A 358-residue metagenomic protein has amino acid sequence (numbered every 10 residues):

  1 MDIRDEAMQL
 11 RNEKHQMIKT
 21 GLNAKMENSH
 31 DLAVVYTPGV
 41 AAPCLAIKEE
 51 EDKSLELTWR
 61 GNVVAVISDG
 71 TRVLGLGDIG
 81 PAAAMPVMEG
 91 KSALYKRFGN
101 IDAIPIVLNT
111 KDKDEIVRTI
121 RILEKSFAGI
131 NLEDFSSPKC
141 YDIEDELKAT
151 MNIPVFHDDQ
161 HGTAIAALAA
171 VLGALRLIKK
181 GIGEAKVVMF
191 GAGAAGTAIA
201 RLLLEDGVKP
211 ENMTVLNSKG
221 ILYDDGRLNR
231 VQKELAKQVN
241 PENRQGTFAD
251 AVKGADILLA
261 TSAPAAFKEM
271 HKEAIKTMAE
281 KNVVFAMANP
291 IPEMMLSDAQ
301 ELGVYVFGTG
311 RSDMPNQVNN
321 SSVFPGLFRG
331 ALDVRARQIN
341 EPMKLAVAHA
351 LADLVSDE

Functional and structural regions predicted by a protein language model:
M1-V155: N-terminal ligand-binding/catalytic initiation module
L55-R60, K96-R97, I122-E124, K148-A149 (+6 more regions): Solvent-exposed alpha-helices and their adjacent loops that cap or buttress functional pockets in soluble metabolic
L74, I79-G99, H157, I165-A263: Glycine-rich phosphate/diphosphate-binding loop of Rossmann-like nucleotide-binding domains
P105, N131-D134, V155-D158, V215 (+3 more regions): General beta-strand structural signal in soluble alpha/beta enzymes
N152-P154, A185, K233-R244, V306-D313 (+1 more regions): Short beta-alpha connecting loops at secondary-structure transitions that line or flank enzyme active sites
D158-D159, I178-K180, V284-E358: Adenosine-phosphate binding glycine-rich loop
E234-Y305, R311-D313: Rossmann-like adenosine-cofactor binding region
